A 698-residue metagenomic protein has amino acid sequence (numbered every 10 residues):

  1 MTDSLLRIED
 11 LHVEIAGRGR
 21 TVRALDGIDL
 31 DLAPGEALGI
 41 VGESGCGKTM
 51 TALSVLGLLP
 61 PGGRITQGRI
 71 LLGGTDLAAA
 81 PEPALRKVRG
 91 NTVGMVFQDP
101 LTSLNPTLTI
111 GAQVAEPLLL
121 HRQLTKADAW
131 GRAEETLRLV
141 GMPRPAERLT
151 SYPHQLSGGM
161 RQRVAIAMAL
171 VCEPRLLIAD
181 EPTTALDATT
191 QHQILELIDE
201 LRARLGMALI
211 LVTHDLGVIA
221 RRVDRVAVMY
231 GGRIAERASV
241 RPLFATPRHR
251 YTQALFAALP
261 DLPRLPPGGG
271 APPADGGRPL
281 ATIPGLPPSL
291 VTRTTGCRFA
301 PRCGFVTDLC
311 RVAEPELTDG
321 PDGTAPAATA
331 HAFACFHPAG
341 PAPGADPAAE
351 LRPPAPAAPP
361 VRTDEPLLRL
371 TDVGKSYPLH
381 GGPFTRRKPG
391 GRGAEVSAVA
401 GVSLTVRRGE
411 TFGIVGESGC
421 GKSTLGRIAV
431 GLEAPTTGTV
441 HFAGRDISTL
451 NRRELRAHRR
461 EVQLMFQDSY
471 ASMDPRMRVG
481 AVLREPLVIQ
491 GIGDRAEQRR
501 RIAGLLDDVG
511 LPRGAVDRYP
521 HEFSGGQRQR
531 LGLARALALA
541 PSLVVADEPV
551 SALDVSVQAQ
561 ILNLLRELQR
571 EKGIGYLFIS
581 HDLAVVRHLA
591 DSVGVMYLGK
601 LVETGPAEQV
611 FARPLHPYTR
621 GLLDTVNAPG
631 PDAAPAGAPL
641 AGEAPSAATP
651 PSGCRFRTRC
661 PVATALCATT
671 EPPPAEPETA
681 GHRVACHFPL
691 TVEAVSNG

Functional and structural regions predicted by a protein language model:
M1-A245, A271, P338-P614, D624 (+2 more regions): ABC transporter nucleotide-binding domains
S239-L367, H380-G390, P606-G698: Charged, flexible cofactor/metal-binding loops and thiol motifs
